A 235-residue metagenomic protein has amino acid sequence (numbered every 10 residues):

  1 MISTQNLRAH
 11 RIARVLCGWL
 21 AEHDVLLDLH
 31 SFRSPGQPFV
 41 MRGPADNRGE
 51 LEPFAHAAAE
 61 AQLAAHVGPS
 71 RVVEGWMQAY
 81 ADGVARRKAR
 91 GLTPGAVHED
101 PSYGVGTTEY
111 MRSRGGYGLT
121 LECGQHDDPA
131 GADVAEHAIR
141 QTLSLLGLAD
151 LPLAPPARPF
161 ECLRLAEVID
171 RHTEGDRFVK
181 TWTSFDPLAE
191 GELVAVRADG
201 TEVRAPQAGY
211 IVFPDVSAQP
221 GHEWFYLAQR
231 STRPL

Functional and structural regions predicted by a protein language model:
M1-L235: Structured catalytic-domain cores with a bias toward divalent-metal coordination
